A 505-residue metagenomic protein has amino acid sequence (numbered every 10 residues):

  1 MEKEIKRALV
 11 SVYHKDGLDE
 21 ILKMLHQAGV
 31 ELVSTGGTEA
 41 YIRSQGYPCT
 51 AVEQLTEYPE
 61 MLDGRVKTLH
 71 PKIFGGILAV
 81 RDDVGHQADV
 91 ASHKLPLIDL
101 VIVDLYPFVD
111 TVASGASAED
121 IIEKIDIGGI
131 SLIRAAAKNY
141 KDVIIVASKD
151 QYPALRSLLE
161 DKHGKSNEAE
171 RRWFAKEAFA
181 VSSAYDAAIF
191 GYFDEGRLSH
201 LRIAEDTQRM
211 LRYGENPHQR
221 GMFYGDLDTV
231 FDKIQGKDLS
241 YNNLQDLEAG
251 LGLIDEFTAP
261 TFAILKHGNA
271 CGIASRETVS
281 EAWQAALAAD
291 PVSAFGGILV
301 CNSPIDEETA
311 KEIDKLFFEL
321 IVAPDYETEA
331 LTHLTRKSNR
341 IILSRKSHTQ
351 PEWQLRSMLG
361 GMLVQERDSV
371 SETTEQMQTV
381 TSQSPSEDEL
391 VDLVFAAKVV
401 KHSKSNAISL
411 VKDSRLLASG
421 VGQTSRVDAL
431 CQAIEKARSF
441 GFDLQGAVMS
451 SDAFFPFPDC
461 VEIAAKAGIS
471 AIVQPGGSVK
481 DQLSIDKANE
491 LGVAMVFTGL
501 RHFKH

Functional and structural regions predicted by a protein language model:
M1-L55: N-terminal glycine-/serine-/threonine-rich phosphate-binding loop
G37-P107: Glycine-rich nucleotide/cofactor/substrate-binding loop typically near the N-terminus or early in the first domain
R81-I130, R134-A136, Q378-E387: Active-site/ligand-binding-proximal alpha/beta "capping" segment
D150-L158, K162-Y326, A330-R367, E389-K398 (+1 more regions): Active-site loops and adjacent core secondary-structure elements that bind or stabilize anionic groups
C271-V292, S409, R415-E462: Glycine- and Gly-Pro-enriched alpha-helical subdomains that act as flexible, kink-prone "lid/hinge" or packing modules
L299-V300, D306-K315, F440-D481: Cysteine/selenocysteine-centered motifs that mediate thiol-based redox chemistry or coordinate metal-sulfur cofactors
F318-R340, E462-F503: C-terminal binding/interaction regions
